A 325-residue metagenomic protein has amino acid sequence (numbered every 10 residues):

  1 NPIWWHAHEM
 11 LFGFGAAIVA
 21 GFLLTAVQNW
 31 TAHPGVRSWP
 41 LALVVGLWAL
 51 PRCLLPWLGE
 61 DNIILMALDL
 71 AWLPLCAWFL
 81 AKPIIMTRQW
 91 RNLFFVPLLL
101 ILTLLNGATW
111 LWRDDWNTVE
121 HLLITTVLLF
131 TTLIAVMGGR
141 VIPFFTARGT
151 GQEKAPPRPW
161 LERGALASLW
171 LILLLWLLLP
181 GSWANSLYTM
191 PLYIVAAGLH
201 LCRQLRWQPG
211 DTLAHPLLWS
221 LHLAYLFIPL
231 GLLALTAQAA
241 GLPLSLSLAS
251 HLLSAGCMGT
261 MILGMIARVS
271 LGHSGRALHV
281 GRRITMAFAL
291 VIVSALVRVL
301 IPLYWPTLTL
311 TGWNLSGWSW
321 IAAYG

Functional and structural regions predicted by a protein language model:
N1-Y324: Hydrophobic alpha-helical transmembrane segments of multi-pass integral membrane proteins
